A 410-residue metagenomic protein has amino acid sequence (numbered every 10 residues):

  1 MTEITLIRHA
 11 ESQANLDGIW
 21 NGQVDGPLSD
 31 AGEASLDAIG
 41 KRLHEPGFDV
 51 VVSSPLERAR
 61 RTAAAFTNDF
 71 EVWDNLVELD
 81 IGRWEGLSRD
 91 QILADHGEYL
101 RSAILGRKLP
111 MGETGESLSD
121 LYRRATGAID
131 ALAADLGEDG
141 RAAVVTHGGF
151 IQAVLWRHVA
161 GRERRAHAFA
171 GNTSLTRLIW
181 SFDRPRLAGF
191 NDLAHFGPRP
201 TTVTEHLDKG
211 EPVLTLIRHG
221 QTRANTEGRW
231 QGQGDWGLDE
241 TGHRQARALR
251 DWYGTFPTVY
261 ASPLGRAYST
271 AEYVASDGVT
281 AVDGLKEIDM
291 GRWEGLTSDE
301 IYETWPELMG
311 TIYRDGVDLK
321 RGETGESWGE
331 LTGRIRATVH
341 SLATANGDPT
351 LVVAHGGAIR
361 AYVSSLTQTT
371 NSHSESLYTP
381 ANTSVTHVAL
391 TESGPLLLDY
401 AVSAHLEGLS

Functional and structural regions predicted by a protein language model:
T2, G82-Q91, A134, E138-G140 (+5 more regions): Acidic, low-complexity terminal tails and accessory targeting/binding regions of phosphate-metabolizing enzymes
T5-R61, M111-T126, L214-L216, R223-V274 (+2 more regions): Loop-to-helix element that buttresses phosphate recognition and phosphoryl-transfer chemistry
I7, V145, F190-L193, I217 (+2 more regions): Short hydrophobic segments within beta-strands
A10, G148, G220, G356: Active-site metal-binding loops of divalent metal-dependent hydrolases
G22, A34-D37, K41-V50, P55-R61 (+6 more regions): Extended, hydrophobic interaction surfaces within ordered domains
G32, E307, R314-S410: Non-catalytic C-terminal interaction regions
A38-L100, R247-G310: Phosphate-coordination/substrate-recognition cap region in phosphate-metabolizing enzymes
A65, A153-R157, Y273, A361-S365: Active-site signature of alpha/beta-hydrolase-fold catalytic machinery across serine- and Asp/Cys-nucleophile hydrolases
